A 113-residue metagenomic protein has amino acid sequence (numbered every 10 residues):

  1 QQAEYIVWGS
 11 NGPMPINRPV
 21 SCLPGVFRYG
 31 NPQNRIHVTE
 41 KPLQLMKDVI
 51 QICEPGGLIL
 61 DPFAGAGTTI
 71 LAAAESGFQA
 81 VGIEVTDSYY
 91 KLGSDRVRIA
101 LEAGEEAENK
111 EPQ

Functional and structural regions predicted by a protein language model:
Q1-Q113: Class I S-adenosyl-L-methionine
